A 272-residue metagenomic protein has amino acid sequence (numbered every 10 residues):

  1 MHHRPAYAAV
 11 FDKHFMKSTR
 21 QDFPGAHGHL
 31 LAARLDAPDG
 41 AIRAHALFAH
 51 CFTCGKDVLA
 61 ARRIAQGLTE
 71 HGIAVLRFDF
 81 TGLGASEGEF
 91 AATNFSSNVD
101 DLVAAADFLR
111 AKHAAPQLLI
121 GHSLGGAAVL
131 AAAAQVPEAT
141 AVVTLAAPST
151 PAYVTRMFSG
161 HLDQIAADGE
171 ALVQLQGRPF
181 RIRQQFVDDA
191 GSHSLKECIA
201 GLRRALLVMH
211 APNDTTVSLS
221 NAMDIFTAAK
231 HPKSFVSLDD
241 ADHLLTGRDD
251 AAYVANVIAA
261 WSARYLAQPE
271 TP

Functional and structural regions predicted by a protein language model:
F11-A41: N-terminal cap/lid segment of alpha/beta-hydrolase-fold proteins
R20, L31, L118, A127 (+2 more regions): The alpha/beta-hydrolase serine catalytic core
R43-C51: Short beta-strand element of the alpha/beta-hydrolase
F52-A65, F80, S220: The serine-hydrolase catalytic nucleophile loop
T53, F80-A85, S149, D242: Alpha/beta-hydrolase active-site loop signature
K56-D57, L83-A114: Catalytic nucleophile-loop/oxyanion-hole region of alpha/beta-hydrolase and closely related hydrolase-like folds
A65-E87: Conserved alpha/beta-hydrolase
K112-S123: Alpha/beta-hydrolase fold nucleophile elbow
